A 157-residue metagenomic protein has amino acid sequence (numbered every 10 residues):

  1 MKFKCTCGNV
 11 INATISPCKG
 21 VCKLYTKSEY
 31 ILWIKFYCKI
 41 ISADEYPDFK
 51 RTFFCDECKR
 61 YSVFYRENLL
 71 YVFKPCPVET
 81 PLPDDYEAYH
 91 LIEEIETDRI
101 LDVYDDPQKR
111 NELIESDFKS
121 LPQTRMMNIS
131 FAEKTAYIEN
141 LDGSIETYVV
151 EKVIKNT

Functional and structural regions predicted by a protein language model:
M1-F3, D48-R51: Short metal-coordination and nucleic-acid-contact micro-motifs, chiefly zinc-binding Cys/His arrays
K4-C5, C55-C58: Short cysteine-rich clusters marking metal-coordination/redox-active sites
N9-N12, K59-S62: Cys/His-rich microdomains that often coordinate metals
V10-Y46: Short recognition patches in nucleic-acid-associated and regulatory proteins
G20-S28, L69-L82: Short cysteine/histidine-rich metal-coordination sites, predominantly Zn2+-binding motifs
Y46, L82-P83, I100-T135: Acidic, low-complexity, intrinsically disordered interaction modules
E79-D98: Surface-exposed beta-loop interaction hotspot
E133-T157: C-terminal, charged low-complexity interaction regions
